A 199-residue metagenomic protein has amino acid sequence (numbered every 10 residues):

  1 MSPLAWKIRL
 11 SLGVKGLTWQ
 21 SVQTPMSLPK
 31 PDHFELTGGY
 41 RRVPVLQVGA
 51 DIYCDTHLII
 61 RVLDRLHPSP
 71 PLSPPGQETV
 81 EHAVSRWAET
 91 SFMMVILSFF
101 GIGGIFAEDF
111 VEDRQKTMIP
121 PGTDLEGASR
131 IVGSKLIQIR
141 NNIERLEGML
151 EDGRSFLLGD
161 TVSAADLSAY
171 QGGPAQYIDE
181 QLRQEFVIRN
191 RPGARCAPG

Functional and structural regions predicted by a protein language model:
M1-Q115: GST-like domain detector, emphasizing the conserved glutathione-binding G-site in the N-terminal thioredoxin-like
A88-R195: GST-like fold's C-terminal all-alpha helical module
